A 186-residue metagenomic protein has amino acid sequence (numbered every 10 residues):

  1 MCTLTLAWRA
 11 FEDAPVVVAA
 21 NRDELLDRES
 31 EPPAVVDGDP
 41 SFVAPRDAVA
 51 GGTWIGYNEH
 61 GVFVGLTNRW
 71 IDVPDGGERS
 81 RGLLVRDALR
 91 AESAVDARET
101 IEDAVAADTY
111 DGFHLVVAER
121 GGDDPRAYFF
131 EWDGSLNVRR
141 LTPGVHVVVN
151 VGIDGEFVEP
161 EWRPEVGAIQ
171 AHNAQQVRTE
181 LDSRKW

Functional and structural regions predicted by a protein language model:
M1-W186: N-terminal nucleophile
